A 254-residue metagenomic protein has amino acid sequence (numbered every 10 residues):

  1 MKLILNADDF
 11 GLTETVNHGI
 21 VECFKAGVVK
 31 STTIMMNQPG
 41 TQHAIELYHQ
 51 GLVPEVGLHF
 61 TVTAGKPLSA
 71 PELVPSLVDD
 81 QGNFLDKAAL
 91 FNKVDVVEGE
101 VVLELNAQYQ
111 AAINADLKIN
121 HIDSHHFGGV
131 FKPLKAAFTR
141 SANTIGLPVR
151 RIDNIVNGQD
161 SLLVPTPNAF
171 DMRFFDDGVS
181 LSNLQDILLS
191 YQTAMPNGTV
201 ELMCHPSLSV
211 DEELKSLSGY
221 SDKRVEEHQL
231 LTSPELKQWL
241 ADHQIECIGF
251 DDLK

Functional and structural regions predicted by a protein language model:
M1-I4, E14-P54, K66-D95, G99-L103 (+3 more regions): Terminal accessory/targeting
A7-F10: DG-centered beta-turn motif at the end of beta-strands
V56-T61: N-terminal low-complexity, intrinsically disordered segments
H126-V130: Gly/Ser/Thr-rich loops at beta-strand to alpha-helix junctions that form or flank small-molecule/cofactor-binding
